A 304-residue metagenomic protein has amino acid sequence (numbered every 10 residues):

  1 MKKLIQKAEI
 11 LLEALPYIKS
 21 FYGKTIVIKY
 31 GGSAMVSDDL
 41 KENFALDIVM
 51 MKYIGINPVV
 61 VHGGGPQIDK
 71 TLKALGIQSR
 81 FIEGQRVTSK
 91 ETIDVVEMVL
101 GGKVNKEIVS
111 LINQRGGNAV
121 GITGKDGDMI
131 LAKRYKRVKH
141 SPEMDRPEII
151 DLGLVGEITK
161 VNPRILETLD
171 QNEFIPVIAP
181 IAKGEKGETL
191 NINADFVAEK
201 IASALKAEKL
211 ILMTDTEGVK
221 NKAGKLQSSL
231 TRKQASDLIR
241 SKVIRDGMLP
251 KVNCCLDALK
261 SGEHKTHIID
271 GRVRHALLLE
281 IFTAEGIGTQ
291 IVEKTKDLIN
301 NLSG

Functional and structural regions predicted by a protein language model:
M1-R272, L279-E285, V292-G304: Nucleotide/pyrophosphate-binding catalytic subdomain
